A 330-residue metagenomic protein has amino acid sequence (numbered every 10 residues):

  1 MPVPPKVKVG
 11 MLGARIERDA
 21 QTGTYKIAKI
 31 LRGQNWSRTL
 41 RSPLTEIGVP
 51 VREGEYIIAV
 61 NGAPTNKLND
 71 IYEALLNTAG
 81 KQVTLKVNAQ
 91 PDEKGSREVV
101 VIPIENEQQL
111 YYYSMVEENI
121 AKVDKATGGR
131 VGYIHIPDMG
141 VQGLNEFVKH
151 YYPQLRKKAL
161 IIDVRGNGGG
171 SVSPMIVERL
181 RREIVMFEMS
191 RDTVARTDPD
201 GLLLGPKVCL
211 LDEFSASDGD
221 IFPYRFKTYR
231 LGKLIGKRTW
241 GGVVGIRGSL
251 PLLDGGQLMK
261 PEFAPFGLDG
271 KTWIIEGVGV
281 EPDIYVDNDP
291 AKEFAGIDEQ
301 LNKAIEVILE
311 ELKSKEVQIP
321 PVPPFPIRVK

Functional and structural regions predicted by a protein language model:
M1-G10, E17-D19: A structural signal for beta-strand and strand-to-loop patches characteristic of beta-rich domains
M1-P5, K26, Q34-L44, I58 (+5 more regions): Cleft-lining beta-strand/loop regions that shape enzyme active-site pockets
M11-G13, K122-V123: OB-fold/S1-family RNA-binding modules
L12-G48: Glycine-rich active-site/cofactor-binding loop and its immediate structural neighborhood
G54: Conserved catalytic motifs of ABC-family nucleotide-binding domains
N106, M259, P265-A291: Active-site rim recognition segments
Q318-K330: Type III/flagellar export substrates
